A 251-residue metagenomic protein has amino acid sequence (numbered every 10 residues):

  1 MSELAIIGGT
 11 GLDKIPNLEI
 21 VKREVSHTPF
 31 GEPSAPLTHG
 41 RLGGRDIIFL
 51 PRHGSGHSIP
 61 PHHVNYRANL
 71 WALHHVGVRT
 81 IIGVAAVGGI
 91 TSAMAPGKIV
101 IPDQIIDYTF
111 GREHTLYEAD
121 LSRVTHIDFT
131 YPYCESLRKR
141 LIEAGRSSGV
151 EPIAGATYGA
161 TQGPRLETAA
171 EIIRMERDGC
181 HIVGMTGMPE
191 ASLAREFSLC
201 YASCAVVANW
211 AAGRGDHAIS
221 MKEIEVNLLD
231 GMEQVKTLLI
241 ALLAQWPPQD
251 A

Functional and structural regions predicted by a protein language model:
M1-T130: Metabolite-binding pocket within alpha/beta catalytic cores that recognizes anionic/polar moieties
L70, I172, M188-A191: Generic hydrophobic/aromatic pocket-lining and core-packing "Φ" positions
H74-G77, E176, R195: Non-catalytic positions within long, well-ordered alpha-helices that form the structural scaffold/packing of enzyme
R79-T80, H181, C200: Short acidic/polar active-site loop segments enriched in Thr and Asp
P132-E176: Active-site rim beta-loop-alpha module in soluble metabolic enzymes
M185-E223: Zn-dependent metallopeptidase/amidohydrolase metal-coordination segment
A211-A251: His/Asp/Glu-rich mid-to-C-terminal helical/loop segments that flank catalytic regions of hydrolases
